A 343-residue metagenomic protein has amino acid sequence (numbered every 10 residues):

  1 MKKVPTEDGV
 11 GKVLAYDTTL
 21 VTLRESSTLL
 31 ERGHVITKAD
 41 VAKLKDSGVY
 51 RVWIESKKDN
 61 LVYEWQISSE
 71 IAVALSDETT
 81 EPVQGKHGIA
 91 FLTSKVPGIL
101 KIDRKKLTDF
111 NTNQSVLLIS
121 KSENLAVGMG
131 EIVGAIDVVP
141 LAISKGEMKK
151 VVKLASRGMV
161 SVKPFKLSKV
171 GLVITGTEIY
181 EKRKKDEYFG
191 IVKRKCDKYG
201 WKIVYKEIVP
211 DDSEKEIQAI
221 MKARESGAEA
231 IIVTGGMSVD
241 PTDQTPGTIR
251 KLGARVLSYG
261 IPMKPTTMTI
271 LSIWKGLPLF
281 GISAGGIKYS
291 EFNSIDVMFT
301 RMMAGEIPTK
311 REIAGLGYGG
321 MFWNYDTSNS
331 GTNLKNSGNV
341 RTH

Functional and structural regions predicted by a protein language model:
M1-H87: Short, low-complexity N-terminal leaders and the immediately following helix N-cap/first helix
T6-E7, G11, V21-T22, P82-G85 (+5 more regions): Solvent-exposed alpha-helices and their adjacent loops that cap or buttress functional pockets in soluble metabolic
D46-Y50, V73-T80, M129-I132, V138 (+4 more regions): Generic secondary-structure signature for well-ordered alpha-helical cores
I54, T80-G85, I143-S144, K202-K206 (+1 more regions): Flexible, glycine/charged-enriched surface loops at secondary-structure junctions
K58-F165: Extended, charged alpha/beta regions that create polyanion-binding interfaces
Q84, I99-T112, L117, L125-G128 (+1 more regions): C-terminal terminal segments
S156-D211, K215: Glycine-rich phosphate/diphosphate-binding loop of Rossmann-like nucleotide-binding domains
T177, V204-D326: Short glycine/threonine-rich loop/turn motifs
